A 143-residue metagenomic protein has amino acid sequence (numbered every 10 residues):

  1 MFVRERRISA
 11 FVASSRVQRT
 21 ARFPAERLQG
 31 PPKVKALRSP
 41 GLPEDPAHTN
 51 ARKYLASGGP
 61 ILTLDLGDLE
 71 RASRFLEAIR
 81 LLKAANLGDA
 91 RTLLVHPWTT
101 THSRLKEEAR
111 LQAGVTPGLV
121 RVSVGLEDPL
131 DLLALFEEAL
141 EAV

Functional and structural regions predicted by a protein language model:
M1-A25: A conserved active-site cap/scaffold subdomain adjacent to cofactor or substrate pockets
V3, K83, G88, L94-V95 (+1 more regions): Generic, ordered loop/turn and secondary-structure boundary motif
E5-R6, P40-L42, P97, V124: Fold-independent oxyanion-binding glycine-rich loops and adjacent beta-strand/coil segments at enzyme active sites
R6, P24-P31, A78, L82 (+3 more regions): Change "in soluble alpha/beta enzymes" to "in soluble alpha/beta proteins
I8-V12, G59-G67, V120-G125: Short, well-ordered beta-strand elements within core beta-sheets of diverse protein domains
S15-R16, R22-L82, D89-R91, L105-L111: Conserved small-domain helix->loop->beta segment predominantly found in fold-type I
T92, H96-V143: PLP-dependent enzyme catalytic core of the Aspartate aminotransferase-like
